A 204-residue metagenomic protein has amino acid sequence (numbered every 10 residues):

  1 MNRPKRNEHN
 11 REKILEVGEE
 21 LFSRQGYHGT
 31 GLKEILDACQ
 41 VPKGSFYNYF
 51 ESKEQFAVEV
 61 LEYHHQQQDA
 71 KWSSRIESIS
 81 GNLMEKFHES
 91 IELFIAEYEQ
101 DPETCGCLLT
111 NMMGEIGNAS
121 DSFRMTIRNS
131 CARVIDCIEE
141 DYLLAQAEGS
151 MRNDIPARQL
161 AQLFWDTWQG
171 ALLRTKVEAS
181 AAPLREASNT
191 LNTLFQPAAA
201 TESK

Functional and structural regions predicted by a protein language model:
M1-P4, E89-E97, A132-E148, R158 (+3 more regions): C-terminal peripheral helix-coil segments that are non-catalytic and often amphipathic
M1-Q25, G29-V41, Q55: Basic, helix-initiating cap at the start of DNA-binding domains
Q40-F50: Short hydrophobic/aromatic patch on the recognition helix
F50, V58-H64: Alpha-helical DNA-contacting segments of helix-turn-helix folds
E59, S74-T104, A157-F164: Hydrophobic alpha-helical connector segments
K86, Q100-S122: Amphipathic alpha-helical segments used for helix-helix packing
S122, T126-R133: Short, solvent-exposed amphipathic helices
